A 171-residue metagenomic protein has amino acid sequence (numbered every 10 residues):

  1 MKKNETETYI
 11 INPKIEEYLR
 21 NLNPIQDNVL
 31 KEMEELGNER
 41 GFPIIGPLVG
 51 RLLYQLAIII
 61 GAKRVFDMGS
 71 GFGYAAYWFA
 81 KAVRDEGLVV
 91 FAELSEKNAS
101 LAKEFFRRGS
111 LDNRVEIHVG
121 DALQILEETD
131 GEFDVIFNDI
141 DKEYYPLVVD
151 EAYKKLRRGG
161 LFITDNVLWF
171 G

Functional and structural regions predicted by a protein language model:
M1-D27: N-terminal auxiliary segments of SAM/dcSAM-dependent transferases
N4, N21-L22, G41-F42, F91 (+1 more regions): A generic structural signal for short
I15, Q26-V29, V49, N98: Single-residue recognition of alpha-helix capping/boundary positions
E17-L19, G37-E39, G87-V89: A short, structure-level motif marking secondary-structure boundaries and short turns
N23-I25, N38-L52, I58: Conserved SAM-binding loop and adjacent beta-strand
M33: Beta-strand-loop-alpha "switch" segments that mediate conformational coupling across diverse proteins
P47-G171: S-adenosylmethionine/decaboxylated-SAM
